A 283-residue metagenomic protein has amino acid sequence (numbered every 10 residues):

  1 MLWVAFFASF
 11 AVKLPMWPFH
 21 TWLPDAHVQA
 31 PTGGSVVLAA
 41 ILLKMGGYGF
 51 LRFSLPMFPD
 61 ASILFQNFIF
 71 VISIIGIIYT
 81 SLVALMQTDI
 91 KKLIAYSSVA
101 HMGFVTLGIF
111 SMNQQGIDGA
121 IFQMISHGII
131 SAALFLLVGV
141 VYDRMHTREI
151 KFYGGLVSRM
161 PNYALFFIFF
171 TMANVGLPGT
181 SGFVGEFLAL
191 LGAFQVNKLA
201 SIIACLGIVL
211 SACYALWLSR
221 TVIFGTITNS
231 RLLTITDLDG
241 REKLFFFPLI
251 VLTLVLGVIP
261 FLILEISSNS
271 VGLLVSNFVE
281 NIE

Functional and structural regions predicted by a protein language model:
M1-F187, L191-R220: Hydrophobic transmembrane alpha-helices and their helix-loop junctions in integral membrane proteins
M160-N162, A215-E283: Cytoplasmic/organellar membrane-interface segments at the starts of transmembrane helices in multi-pass inner-membrane
